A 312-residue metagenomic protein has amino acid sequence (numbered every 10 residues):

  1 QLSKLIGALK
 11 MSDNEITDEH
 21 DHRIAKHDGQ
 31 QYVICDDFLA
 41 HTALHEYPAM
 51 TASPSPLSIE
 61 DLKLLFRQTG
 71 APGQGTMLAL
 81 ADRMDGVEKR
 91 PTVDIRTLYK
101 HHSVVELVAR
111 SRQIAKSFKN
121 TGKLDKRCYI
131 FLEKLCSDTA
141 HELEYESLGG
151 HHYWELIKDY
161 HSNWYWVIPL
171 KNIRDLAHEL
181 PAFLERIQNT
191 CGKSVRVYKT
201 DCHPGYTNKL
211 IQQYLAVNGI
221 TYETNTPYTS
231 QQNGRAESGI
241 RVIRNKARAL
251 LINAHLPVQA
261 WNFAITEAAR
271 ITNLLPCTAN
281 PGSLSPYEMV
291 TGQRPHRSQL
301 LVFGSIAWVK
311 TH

Functional and structural regions predicted by a protein language model:
Q1-F118: Aspartic protease core domain of the pepsin/retropepsin superfamily
L9-M11, T17, G73, D85 (+10 more regions): Eukaryotic basic, amphipathic alpha-helical target segments in cytosolic regions
P56-I59, A71, R174, G205 (+1 more regions): Soluble non-cytosolic domains of exported or imported proteins
S58-R67, Y228, R235-S238, V242-I252 (+1 more regions): Active-site nucleophile-adjacent alpha helix/oxyanion-hole segment immediately C-terminal to the catalytic cysteine
L65, G150-W154, S194-R196, P257-A264: Short amphipathic alpha-helical interface segments
F66-T69, A81, V108-A109, I187 (+6 more regions): Residues that mediate protein self-association or partner binding, especially in amphipathic alpha-helical
R90-N245, V290-H312: Retroviral integrase
H255-T311: Charged, gly/pro-enriched flexible loop segments at helix/strand junctions
